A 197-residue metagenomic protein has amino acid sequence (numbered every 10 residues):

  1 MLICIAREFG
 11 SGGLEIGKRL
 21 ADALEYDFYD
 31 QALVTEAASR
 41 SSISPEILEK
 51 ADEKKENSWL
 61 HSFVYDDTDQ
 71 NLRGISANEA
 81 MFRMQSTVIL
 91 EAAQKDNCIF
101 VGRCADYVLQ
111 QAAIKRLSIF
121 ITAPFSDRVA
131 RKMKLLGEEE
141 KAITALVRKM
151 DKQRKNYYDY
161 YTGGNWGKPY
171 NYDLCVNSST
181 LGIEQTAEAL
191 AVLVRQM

Functional and structural regions predicted by a protein language model:
M1-I3, R7, D96: Pre-Walker A (Motif I) flank of P-loop NTPase domains
I5-K18: Glycine-rich phosphate-binding P-loop
D27-S39: Short beta-strand-centered segment that lines the nucleotide-binding/catalytic pocket of NTP-utilizing
A38-N97: ATP-dependent small-molecule kinase phosphotransfer cores that center on conserved nucleotide phosphate-binding segments
N57-F63, E139-E184: Small-molecule kinase domains that catalyze NTP-dependent phosphoryl transfer to phosphate-bearing small molecules
E91, R103, Y107-V108, T122-S126 (+5 more regions): Long, contiguous binding/interaction regions
V108-I114, P169: Short loop/helix-cap segments at secondary-structure boundaries that form the rim of catalytic
A112-L135, E139-M150: Conserved phosphate-donor/acceptor-positioning beta-strand/loop module used by diverse small-molecule
